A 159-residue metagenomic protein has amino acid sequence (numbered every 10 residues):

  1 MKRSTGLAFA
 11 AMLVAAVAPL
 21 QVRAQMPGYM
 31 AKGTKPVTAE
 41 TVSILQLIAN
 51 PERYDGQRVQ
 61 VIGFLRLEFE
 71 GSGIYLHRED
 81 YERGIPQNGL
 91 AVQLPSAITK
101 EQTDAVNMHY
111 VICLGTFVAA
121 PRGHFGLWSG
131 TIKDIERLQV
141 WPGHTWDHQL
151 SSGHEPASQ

Functional and structural regions predicted by a protein language model:
M1-F9: Bacterial N-terminal signal peptides that target proteins for export
A8-A18: Bacterial N-terminal signal peptides
A24-Q159: OB-fold and OB-like single-stranded nucleic-acid-recognition modules and their adjacent interaction interfaces
